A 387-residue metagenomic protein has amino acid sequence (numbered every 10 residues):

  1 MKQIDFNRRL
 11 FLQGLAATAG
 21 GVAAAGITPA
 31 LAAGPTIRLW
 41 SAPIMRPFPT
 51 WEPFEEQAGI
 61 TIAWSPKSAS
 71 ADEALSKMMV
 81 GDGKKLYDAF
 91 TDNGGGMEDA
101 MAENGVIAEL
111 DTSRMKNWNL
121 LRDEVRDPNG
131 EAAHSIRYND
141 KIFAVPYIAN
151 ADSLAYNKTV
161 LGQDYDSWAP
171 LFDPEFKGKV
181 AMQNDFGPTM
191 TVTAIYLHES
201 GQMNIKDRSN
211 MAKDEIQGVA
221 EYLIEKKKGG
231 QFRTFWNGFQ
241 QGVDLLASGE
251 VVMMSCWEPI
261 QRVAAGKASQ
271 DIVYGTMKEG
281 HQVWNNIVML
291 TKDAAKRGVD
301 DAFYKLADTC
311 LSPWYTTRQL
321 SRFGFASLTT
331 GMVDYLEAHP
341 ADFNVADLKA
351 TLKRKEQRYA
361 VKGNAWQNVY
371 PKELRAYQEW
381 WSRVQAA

Functional and structural regions predicted by a protein language model:
M1-A19: N-terminal secretory signal peptides and thylakoid transit peptides that target proteins across membranes
A33-A100: Early extracytoplasmic/lumenal segment of secretory-pathway proteins
P49-T50, G178-T189, T309-D334: Periplasmic-binding protein-like
D72, G94-Q241: Extracytoplasmic ligand-binding site segments that recognize negatively charged/polar headgroups
A74-L86, A100-N104, P170, Q240-E250 (+1 more regions): Short helices/loops that flank or line small-molecule/ion binding pockets
L154-V160, Y196, N285-V299, R318-Q319: A bilobed periplasmic-binding-protein/Venus flytrap-type ligand-binding module shared by bacterial periplasmic
Q231-K296, A341-D347: Extracytoplasmic/periplasmic substrate-binding proteins
T317-A387: C-terminal capping/gating helix-and-loop segments adjacent to ligand/active sites or protein-protein/ligand interfaces
